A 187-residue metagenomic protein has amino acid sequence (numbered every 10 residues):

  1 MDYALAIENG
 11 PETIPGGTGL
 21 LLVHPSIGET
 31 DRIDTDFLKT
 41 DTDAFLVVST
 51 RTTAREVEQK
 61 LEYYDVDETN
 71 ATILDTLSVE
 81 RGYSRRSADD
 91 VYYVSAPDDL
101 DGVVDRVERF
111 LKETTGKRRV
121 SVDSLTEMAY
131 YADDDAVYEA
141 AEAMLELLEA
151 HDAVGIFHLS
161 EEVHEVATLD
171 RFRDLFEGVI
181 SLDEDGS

Functional and structural regions predicted by a protein language model:
M1-E62: Glycine-rich P-loop/Walker A and Walker A-like loops and their local beta1-loop-alpha1 context in P-loop NTPases
L21, L46, R119-V122, I156: Structural motif
I27-T30, T53-R55, E80-R81, E127-A132 (+1 more regions): Short acidic, S/G/P-rich loop/turn micro-motifs used as interaction or catalytic elements
D41, D67, D174-F176: Short, structured coil segments at secondary-structure junctions
D43-E108: Domain-start "cap" segments at the beginnings of catalytic or binding domains
E80-A143: Phosphate-binding/switch loop-helix module in NTP-utilizing enzymes
E139-V163: Substrate-engagement module of ASCE P-loop NTPases
S160-S187: Phosphate-binding/switch region of NTP-binding enzymes
